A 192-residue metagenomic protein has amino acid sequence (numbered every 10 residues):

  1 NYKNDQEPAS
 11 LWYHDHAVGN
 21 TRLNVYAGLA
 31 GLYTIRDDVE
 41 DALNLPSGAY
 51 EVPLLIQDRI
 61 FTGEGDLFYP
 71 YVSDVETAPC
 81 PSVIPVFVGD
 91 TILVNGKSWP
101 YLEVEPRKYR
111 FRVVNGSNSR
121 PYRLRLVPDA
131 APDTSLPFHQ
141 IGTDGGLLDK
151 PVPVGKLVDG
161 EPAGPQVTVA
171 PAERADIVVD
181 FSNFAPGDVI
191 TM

Functional and structural regions predicted by a protein language model:
N1-D41, K156-M192: Extracellular/periplasmic metallocenter environments
P8, D58-R59: Buried, small/hydrophobic-residue-enriched core segments of structured protein domains
R22-L23, G63, P121-Y122: Short catalytic/ligand-binding loop motif for oxyanion handling, primarily in non-cytosolic enzymes, centered on
Y26, D66-F68: Short acidic, glycine/serine/threonine-rich loops at helix termini
A30, E51-P53, T91, V189: A residue-level signal for beta-strand positions that form part of recognition/binding surfaces within mature
R36-V52: Low-complexity, Pro/Ser/Thr- and charge-rich linker/hinge segments at domain boundaries
A49-Q57, G63: Glycine-rich (often Gly-Gly/Gly-Pro-rich) flexible segments and glycine-rich loop motifs, frequently accented by
I60, F68-M192: Histidine- and aromatic-rich segments of cupredoxin/plastocyanin-like copper-binding domains
